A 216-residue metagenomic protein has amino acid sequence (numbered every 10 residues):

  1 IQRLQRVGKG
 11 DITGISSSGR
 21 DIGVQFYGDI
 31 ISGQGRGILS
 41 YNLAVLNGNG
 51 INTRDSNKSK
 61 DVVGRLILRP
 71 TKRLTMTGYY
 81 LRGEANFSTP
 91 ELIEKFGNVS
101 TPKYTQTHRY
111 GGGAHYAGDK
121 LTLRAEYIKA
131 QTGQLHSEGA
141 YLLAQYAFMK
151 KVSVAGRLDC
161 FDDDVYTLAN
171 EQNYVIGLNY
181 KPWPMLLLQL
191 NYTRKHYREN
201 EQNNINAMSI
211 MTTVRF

Functional and structural regions predicted by a protein language model:
I1-I67, L92-V99, T213: Surface-exposed coil loops of outer-membrane beta-barrel proteins
S18-I22, K58-V62, Q106-Y110, H136-A140 (+2 more regions): Residues that define the transmembrane beta-barrel architecture of outer-membrane proteins
Q25-Y27, R65-I67, G111-H115, L143-Q145 (+3 more regions): Outer-membrane beta-barrel architecture
I30, V45-N49, Y80-N86, G118-K120 (+4 more regions): Transmembrane beta-strands of outer-membrane beta-barrel pores
G33-Y41, R73-M76, K120-R124, K151-A155 (+1 more regions): Repeated loop/turn-to-beta-strand initiation elements of outer-membrane beta-barrel proteins
L81, S88-G133: Oxyanion-binding "anion nests"
Q145, K151-Q189, T193: Outer membrane beta-barrel transmembrane domains
Y180-P182, N204-F216: Outer-membrane beta-barrel "beta-signal"
